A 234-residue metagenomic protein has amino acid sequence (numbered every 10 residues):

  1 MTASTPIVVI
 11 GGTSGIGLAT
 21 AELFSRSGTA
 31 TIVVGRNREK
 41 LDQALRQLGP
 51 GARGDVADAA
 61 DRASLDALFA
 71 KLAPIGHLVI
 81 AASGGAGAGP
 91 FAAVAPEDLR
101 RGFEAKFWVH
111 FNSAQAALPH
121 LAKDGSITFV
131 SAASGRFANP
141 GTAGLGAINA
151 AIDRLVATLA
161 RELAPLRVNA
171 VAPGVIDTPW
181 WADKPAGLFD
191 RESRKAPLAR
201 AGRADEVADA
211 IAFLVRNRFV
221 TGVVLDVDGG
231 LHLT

Functional and structural regions predicted by a protein language model:
T13, A21: N-terminal Rossmann NAD(P)H-binding glycine-rich loop of SDR-like oxidoreductase domains
L48-A63: Rossmann-fold cofactor-recognition segment
V79, V109-A117, L155-V156, A210: Hydrophobic positions on the long internal alpha-helix of Rossmann-like NAD(P)-dependent oxidoreductase domains
G89-F91, D98-F103, W181, E192: Substrate-binding pocket helix/loop in short-chain dehydrogenase/reductase
L99-F103, F107, F111-N112, K123-A164 (+1 more regions): Catalytic loop of short-chain dehydrogenase/reductase
D153, E162-D177, V220-V227: Conserved Rossmann-fold SDR core element
G187-E206: Catalytic Tyr-x(3-8)-Lys segment
R200-V227, H232: C-terminal substrate-recognition "lid" of short-chain dehydrogenase/reductases
